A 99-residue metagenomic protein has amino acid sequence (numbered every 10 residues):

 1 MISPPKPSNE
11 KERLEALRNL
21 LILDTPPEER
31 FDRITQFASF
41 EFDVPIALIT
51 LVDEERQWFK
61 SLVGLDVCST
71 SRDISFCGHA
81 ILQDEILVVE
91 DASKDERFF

Functional and structural regions predicted by a protein language model:
M1-E28: Signal-transmission linkers at sensory-effector interfaces
M1-S3, P26-R30, F37-S39, D66-C68 (+1 more regions): A short linear-motif detector with a strong N-terminal bias
E15, Q36, I74-G78: N-terminal, well-ordered alpha-helical segments
D24-Q57, R72: Helix-loop-beta substructure at the N-terminus of cytosolic sensory domains that couple signal/ligand detection
P45-I46, V52-L62, V67-F99: Regulatory sensory and allosteric helical modules in signal-transduction proteins and certain transcription factors
